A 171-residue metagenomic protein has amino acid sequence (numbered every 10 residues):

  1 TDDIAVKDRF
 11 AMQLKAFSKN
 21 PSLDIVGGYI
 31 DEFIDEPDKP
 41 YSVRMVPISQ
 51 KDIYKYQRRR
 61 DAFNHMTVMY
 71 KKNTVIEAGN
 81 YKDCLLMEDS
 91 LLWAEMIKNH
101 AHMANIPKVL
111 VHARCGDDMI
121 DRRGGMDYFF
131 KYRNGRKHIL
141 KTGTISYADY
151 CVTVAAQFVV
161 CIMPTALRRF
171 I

Functional and structural regions predicted by a protein language model:
T1-I4, Y29: The conserved acidic donor/metal-binding loop of glycosyltransferases
A5, V26, A104-N105: Paired acidic/hydrophobic, glycine-rich loop segments that form the ligand-binding mouth/hinge of periplasmic-binding
V6-K7, K71: GHKL-family ATP-binding catalytic core of two-component histidine kinases
D8-Y41: Conserved donor NDP-sugar-binding/catalytic core segment of glycosyltransferases
F10, D89, F129-Y132: Amphipathic alpha-helical segments in well-structured domains
L14, S18, I76, A94-E95 (+1 more regions): A cross-family signal for key residues in well-ordered alpha-helices that form functional helical elements
P40-M126: Conserved nucleotide-sugar donor-binding catalytic segment
M119-I171: Non-catalytic, C-terminal membrane-associated alpha-helical segments of glycosyltransferases
